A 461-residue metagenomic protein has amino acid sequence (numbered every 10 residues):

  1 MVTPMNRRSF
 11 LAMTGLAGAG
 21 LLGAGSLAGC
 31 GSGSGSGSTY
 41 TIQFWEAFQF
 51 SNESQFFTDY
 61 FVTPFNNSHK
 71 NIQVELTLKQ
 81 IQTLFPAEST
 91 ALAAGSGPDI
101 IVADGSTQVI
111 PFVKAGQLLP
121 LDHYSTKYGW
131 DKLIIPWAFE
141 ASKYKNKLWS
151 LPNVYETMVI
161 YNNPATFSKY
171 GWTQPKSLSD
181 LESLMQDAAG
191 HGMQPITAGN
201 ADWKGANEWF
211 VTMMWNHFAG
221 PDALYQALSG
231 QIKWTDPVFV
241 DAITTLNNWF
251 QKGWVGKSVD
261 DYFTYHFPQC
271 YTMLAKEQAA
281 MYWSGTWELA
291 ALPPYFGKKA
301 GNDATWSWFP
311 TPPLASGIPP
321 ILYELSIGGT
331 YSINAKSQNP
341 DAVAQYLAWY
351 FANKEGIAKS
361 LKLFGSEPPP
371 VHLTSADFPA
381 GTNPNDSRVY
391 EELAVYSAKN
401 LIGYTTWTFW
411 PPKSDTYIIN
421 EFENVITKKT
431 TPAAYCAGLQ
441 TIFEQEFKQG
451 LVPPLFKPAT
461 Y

Functional and structural regions predicted by a protein language model:
V2-I110, K114-A115, Y124-W130, Q174 (+5 more regions): Conserved N-terminal structural module of periplasmic/extracytoplasmic solute-binding proteins
T63, N67-S68, K169-Y170, K252-V255 (+2 more regions): Extracytoplasmic/periplasmic substrate-recognition and gating elements
P98-D99, W130-A165, Q194-A198, I318-E324 (+1 more regions): A structural signal for short loop-to-beta-strand junctions that line the ligand-binding cleft of periplasmic/secreted
D104-M158, E182, A188-G190, W209 (+1 more regions): Hinge/lid segment of periplasmic solute-binding proteins
D122-I134, N200, H217-D241, P294-G301 (+3 more regions): Short, solvent-exposed loop/beta-turn-alpha elements that line the ligand-binding surface or hinge of extracytoplasmic
Y144-K145, W149-N153, M158, E182-T235 (+1 more regions): Extracytoplasmic/periplasmic solute-binding protein
M185-D187, S229-D260, S307, T311: Glycine-centered hinge/linker elements that transmit conformational signals in sensory and ligand-binding systems
L325, S387-E444: C-terminal capping/gating helix-and-loop segments adjacent to ligand/active sites or protein-protein/ligand interfaces
